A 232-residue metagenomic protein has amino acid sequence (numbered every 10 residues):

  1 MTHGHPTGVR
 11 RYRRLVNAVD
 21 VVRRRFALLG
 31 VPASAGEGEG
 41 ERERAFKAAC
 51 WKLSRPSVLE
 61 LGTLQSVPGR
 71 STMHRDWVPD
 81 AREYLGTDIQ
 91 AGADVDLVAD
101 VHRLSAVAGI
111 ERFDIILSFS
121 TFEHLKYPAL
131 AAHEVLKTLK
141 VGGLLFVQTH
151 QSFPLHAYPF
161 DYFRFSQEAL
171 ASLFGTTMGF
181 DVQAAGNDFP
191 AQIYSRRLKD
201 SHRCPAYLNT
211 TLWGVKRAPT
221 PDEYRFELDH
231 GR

Functional and structural regions predicted by a protein language model:
T2-G4, E123: Intrinsically disordered, low-complexity cationic segments
G4-S54: Class I SAM-dependent methyltransferase Rossmann-like catalytic core, especially the SAM/SAH-binding loop
D20-G36, E60-V67, V147-Y162: Short N-terminal helix-initiation segments at or just after the protein's N-terminus
A33-E37, A49, V95, F119-F122 (+3 more regions): Short N-terminal micro-motifs specific to bacterial/archaeal maturation and metal-cluster initiation sites
K52, V78, C204-P205: Short, flexible hinge/linker loops that cap or flank conserved catalytic cores
L53, E123, T177: Residue-level signal for short amphipathic helical patches enriched in basic/charged and nearby hydrophobic residues
P56-H156, Q167-E168: Conserved SAM-binding loop
K126-R232: S-adenosyl-L-methionine-dependent methyltransferase catalytic module, highlighting the catalytic core
